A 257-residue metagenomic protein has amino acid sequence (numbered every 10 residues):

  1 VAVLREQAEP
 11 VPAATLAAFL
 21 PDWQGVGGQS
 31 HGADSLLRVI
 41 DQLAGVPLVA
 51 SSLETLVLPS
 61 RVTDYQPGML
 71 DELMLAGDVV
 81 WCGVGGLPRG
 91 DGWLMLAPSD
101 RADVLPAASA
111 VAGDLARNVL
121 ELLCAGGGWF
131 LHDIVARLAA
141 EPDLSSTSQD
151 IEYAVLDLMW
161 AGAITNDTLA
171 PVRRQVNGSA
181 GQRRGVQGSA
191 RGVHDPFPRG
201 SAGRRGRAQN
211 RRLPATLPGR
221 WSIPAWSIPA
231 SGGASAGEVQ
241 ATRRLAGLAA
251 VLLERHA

Functional and structural regions predicted by a protein language model:
V1-A257: Long, charged, low-complexity, helical-prone intrinsically disordered regions
